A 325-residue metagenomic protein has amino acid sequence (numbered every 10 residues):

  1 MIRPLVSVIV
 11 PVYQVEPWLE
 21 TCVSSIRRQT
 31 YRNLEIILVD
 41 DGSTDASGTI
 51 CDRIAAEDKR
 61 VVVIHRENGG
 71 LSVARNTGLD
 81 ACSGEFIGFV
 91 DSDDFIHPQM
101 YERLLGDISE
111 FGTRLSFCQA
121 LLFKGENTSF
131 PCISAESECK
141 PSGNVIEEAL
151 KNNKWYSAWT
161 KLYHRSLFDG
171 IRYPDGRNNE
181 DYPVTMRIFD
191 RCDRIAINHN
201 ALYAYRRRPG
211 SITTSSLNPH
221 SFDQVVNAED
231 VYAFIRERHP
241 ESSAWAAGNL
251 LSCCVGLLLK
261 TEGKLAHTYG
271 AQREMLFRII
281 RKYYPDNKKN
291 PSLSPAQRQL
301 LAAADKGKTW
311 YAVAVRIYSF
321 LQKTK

Functional and structural regions predicted by a protein language model:
M1-R28: N-proximal low-complexity "stem/linker" segments adjacent to membrane-targeting elements
E20, L34, T44-I54, R60 (+2 more regions): Acidic helix N-cap motif at the loop->helix transition within catalytic regions of sugar-transfer enzymes
S25, R32, D40-T49, E67 (+1 more regions): A conserved acidic beta->alpha catalytic loop
R66-C82, S92: Glycine-rich, basic loop-to-helix element that forms the pyrophosphate-binding segment of sugar-nucleotide handling
L71, S92-A196, G210-P219: Donor-binding/catalytic cores of nucleotide-activated saccharide and glycerol-phosphate transferases/polymerases
I87: Short aromatic/hydrophobic "clamp" motif used to bind/position activated sugar donors
L202-R208, S215-S242, G256, K260-Y284: Catalytic core of nucleotide-sugar-dependent glycosyltransferases
L265-K325: Membrane-interface aromatic/basic loop that binds lipid-linked glycans or pyrophosphate carriers, typified by
